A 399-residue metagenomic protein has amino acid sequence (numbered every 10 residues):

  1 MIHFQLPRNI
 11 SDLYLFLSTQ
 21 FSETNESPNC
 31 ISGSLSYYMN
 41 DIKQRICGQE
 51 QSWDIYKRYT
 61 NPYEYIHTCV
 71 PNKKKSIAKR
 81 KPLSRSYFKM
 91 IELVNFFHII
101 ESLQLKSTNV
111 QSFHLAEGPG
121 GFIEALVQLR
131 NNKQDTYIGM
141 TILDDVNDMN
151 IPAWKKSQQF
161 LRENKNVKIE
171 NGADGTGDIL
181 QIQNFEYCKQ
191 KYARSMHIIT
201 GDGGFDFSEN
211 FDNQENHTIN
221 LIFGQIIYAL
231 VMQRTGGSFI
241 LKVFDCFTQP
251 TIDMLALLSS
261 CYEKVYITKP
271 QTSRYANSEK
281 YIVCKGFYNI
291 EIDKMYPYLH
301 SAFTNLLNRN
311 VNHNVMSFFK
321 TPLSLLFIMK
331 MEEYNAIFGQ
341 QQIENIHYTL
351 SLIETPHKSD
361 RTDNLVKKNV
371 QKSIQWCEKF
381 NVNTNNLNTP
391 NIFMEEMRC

Functional and structural regions predicted by a protein language model:
M1-K191, N312-C399: Intrinsically disordered, low-complexity glycine/charged-rich regulatory or linker segments that flank or connect
C69-K73, G201-Q214: Gly-rich Lys/Arg/Thr-decorated short loops/hinges at beta-loop-alpha junctions or inter-strand turns that position
F113-P119, K191-E209: Conserved proline-anchored active-site loop of SAM-dependent methyltransferases that bridges a beta-strand
E117-F122, I142-D145, G204-D206, D245-C246 (+2 more regions): Conserved beta-strand elements of beta-rich interaction domains across eukaryotes, especially beta-propellers
G121-V127, D148-A153, N210, Q249-L255 (+1 more regions): A short acidic (Asp/Glu
R130, R194, M232-T235: Helix-to-beta-strand junctions that scaffold the AdoMet/dcAdoMet cofactor pocket in Class I SAM-dependent enzymes
D212-I267: Conserved Class I SAM-dependent methyltransferase catalytic core
D253-N310: Class I S-adenosyl-L-methionine
